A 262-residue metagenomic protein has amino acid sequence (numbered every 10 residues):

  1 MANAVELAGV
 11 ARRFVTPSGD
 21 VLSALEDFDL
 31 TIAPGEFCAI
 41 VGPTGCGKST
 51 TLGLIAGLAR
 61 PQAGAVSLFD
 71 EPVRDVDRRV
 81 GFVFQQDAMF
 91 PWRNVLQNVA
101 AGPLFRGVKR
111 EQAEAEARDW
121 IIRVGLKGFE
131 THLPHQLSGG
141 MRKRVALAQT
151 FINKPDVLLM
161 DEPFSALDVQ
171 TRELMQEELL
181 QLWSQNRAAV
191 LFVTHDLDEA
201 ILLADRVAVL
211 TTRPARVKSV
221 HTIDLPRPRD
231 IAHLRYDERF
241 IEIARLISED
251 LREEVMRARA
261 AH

Functional and structural regions predicted by a protein language model:
V41-P43: The feature captures the beta-strand-to-loop junction immediately N-terminal to the Walker
A56: Helix-to-loop junction immediately C-terminal to a conserved catalytic motif
G64-V76: Conserved ABC transporter NBD signature motif
R93-A100: Short coil-to-helix segment of the ABC ATPase nucleotide-binding domain corresponding to the Q-loop/switch region
L104, E111-F129, Q181: Conserved ABC ATPase "signature" region
H132-H135, N153: Conserved signature/switch motifs of ABC ATPase nucleotide-binding domains
L147: Hydrophobic anchor residue at the start of the ABC signature
L158-D161: Catalytic Walker B motif of ABC-type/P-loop ATPase nucleotide-binding domains
